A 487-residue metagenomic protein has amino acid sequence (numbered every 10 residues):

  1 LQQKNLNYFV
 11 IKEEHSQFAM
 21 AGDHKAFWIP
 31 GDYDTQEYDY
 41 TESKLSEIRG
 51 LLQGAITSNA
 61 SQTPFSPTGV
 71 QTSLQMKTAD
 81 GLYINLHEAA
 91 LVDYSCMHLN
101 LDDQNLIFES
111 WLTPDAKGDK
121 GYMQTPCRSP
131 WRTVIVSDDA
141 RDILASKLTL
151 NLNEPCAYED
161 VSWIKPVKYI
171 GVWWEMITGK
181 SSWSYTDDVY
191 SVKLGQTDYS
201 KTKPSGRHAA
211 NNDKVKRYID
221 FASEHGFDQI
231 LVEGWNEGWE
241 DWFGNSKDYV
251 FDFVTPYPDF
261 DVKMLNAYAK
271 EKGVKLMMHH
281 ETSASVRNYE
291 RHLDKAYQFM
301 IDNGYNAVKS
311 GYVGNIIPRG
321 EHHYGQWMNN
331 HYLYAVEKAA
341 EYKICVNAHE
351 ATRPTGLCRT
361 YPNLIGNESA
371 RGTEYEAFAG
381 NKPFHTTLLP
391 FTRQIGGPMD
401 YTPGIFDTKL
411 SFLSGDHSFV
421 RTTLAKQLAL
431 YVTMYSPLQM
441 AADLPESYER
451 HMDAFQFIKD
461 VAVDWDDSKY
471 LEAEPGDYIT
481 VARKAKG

Functional and structural regions predicted by a protein language model:
L1-D160: N-terminal accessory beta-strand-rich subdomains and adjacent acidic, glycine-rich linkers that precede catalytic cores
I11, P126, W163, H208-N211 (+10 more regions): Active-site-proximal structural scaffolding
D119-Y122, R217-I219, A296, Y334-A335 (+3 more regions): Generic recognition of flexible, low-complexity loop/linker segments
Q124-H225, Q229: An acidic-aromatic substrate-binding cleft motif
E233-T423: Aromatic- and carboxylate-enriched substrate-binding clefts and catalytic-loop regions of carbohydrate-active enzymes
L410-M434, Q439-M440, K484-G487: Long hydrophobic segments that form regular secondary structure
D443-G487: Glycan-recognition and catalytic regions of carbohydrate-active enzymes
